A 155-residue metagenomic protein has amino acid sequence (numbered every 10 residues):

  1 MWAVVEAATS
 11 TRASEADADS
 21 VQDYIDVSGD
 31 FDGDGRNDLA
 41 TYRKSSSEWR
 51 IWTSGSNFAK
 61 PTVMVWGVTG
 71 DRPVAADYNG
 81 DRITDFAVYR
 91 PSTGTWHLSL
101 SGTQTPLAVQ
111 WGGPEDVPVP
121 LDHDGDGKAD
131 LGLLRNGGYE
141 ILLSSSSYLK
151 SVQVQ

Functional and structural regions predicted by a protein language model:
M1-Q155: Trp/Gly-enriched beta-strand/coil motifs that build multi-repeat beta-propeller-like domains and related W-rich binding
